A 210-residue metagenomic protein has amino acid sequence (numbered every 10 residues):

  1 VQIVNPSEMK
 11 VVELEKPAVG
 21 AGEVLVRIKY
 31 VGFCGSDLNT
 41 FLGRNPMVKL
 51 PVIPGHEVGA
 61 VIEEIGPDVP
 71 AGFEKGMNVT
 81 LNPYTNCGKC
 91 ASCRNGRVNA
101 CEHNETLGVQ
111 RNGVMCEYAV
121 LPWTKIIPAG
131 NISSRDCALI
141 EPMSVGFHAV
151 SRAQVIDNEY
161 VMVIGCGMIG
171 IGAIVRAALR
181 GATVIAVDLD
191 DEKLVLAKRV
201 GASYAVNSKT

Functional and structural regions predicted by a protein language model:
N5-S7, G20: Residue-level recognition of beta-strand termini and adjacent short loop/turns
S7-E15: Short glycine/threonine/proline-enriched tight-turn/helix- or strand-capping micro-motif at secondary-structure
V12, I127, S203-V206: Structural signal for short hydrophobic segments within the conserved structured cores of catalytic domains across
K16-V31, N45-A91, G130-I132: Glycine-rich beta-strand-centered segment in the early N-terminal region that forms part of a ligand/cofactor-binding
S36-F41: Cytochrome P450 core scaffold surrounding the K-helix E-X-X-R motif and the conserved "meander" helix-loop region
C87-I164: NAD(P)H dinucleotide-binding glycine-rich loop of Rossmann-like/cofactor-binding domains, especially the beta1-alpha1
I132-T210: Mid-domain Rossmann-like dinucleotide-binding core that forms the NAD(H)/NADP(H) cofactor-binding site
